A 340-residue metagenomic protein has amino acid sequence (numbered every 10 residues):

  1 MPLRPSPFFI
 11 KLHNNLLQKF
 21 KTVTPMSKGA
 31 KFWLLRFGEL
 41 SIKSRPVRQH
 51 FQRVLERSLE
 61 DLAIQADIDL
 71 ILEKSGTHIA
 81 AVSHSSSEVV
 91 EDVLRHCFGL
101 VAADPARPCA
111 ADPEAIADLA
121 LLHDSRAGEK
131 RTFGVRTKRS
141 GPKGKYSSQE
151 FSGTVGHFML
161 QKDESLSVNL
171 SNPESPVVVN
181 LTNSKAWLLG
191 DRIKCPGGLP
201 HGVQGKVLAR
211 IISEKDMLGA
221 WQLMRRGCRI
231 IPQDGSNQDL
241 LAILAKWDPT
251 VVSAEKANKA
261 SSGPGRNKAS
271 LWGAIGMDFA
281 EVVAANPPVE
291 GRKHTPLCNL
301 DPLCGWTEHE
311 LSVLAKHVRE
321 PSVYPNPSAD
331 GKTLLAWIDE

Functional and structural regions predicted by a protein language model:
M1-T24: N-terminal amphipathic/basic-hydrophobic helices that include classical n-h-c signal peptides and signal-anchor
P2-L3, N14, S27, L300 (+2 more regions): Generic detection of intrinsically disordered/low-complexity segments and helix-coil linkers/edges
L3-K11, I211, P232, S270-I275 (+1 more regions): Generic low-polarity alpha-helical segments
N14-N15, N169-N172, N180-N183, N237 (+5 more regions): Detector for Asparagine
F20-A254, T333-E340: RNA-binding accessory domains that recognize and position tRNA/RNA substrates
G156-M159, R192-G205, T250-E340: Active-site adenylate/phosphate-handling loop in enzymes that bind or generate adenylated species
